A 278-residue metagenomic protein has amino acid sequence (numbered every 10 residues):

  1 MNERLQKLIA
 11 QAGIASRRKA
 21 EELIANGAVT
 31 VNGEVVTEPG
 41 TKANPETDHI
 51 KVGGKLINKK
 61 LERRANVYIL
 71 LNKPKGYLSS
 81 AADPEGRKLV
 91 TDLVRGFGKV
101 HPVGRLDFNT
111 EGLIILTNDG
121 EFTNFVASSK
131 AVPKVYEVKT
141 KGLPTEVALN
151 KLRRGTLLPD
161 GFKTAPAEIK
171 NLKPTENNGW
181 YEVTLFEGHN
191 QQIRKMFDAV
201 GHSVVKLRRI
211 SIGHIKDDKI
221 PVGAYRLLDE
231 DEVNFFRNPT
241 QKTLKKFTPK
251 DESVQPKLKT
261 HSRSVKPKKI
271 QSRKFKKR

Functional and structural regions predicted by a protein language model:
M1-R278: Basic, flexible Lys/Arg- and Gly-enriched helix-loop patches that mediate nucleic-acid binding at interfaces with rRNA
